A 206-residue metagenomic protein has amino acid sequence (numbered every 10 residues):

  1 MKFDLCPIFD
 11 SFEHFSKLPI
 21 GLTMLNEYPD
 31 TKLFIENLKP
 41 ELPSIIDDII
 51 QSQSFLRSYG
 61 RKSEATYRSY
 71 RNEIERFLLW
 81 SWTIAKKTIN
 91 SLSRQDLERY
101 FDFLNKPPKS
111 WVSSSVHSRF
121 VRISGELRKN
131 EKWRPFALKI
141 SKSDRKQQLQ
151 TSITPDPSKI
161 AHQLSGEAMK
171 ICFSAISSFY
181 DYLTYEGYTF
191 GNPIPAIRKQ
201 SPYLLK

Functional and structural regions predicted by a protein language model:
M1-E75, L79, T88-S91, R99-D102 (+1 more regions): Basic/aromatic DNA-contact patch characteristic of tyrosine site-specific recombinases
I50-A65, E75-L205: N-terminal core-binding DNA-recognition domain of tyrosine recombinases/integrases
